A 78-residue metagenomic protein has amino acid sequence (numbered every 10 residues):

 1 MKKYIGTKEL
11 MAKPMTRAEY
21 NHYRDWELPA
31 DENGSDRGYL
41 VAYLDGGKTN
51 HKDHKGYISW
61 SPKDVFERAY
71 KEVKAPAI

Functional and structural regions predicted by a protein language model:
M1-A42: A motif-centric signal for short, conserved binding hotspots located in accessible loops or intrinsically disordered
G38-I78: Short, compact, well-ordered microdomains
